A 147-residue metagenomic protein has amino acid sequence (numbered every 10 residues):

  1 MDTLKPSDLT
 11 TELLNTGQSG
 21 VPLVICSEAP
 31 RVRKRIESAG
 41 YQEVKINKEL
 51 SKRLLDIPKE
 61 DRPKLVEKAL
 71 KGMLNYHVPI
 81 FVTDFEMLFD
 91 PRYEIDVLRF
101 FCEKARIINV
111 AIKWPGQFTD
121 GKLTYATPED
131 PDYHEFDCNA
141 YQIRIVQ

Functional and structural regions predicted by a protein language model:
M1-M73, K122-D130, H134, Q142-Q147: Extended, compositionally biased accessory segments flanking or bridging domains
G20-V24, Y76-V82, I108-I112: Generic beta-sheet signal
K45-L50, D84-F85, W114-G116: Short loop/turn segments at strand-loop or loop-helix junctions that form parts of catalytic or ligand-binding pockets
K71-N75, C102-E103: Short, charge-rich binding segments
N75-Y93: Conserved P-loop NTPase "ATPase switch" module shared by AAA+ and STAND
M87-Q147: Replace "adjacent to P-loop NTPase cores in ATP/GTP-dependent enzymes" with "adjacent to NTP-binding cores
